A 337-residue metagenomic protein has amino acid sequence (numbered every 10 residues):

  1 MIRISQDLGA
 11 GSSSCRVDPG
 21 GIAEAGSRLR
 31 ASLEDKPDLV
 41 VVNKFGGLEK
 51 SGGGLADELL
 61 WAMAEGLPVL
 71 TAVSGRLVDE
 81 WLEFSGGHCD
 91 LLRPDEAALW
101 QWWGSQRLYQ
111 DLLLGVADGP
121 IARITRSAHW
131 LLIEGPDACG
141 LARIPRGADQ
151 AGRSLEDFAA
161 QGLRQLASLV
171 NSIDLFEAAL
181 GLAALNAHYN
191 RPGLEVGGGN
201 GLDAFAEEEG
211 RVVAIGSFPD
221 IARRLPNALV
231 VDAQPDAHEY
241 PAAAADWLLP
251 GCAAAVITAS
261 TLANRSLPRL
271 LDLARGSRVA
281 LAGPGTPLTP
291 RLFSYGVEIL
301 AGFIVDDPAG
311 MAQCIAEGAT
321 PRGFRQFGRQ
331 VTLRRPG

Functional and structural regions predicted by a protein language model:
M1, A10-R28, P37, F45 (+4 more regions): Conserved mixed alpha/beta catalytic, RNA-binding, or beta-rich assembly cores of soluble enzyme, regulatory
M1-K36, L48-L55, L77-L99: Flexible phosphate-sensing "switch/lid" loops adjacent to ATP/NTP-binding sites across phosphate-transfer
L39-V41, L70, V213, A254-T258 (+1 more regions): Structural motif
E58-G75: Substrate-engagement module of ASCE P-loop NTPases
L60-E65, R224-L225, W247-P250, L271-G276: Short, conserved loop/helix-junction motifs that constitute active-site signature segments in enzyme catalytic cores
F84-Q101, A280-G337: C-terminal functional extensions of proteins
G86-L92, L225-D246, S277-R278, Y295-G302: Active-site regions of enzymes building and remodeling cell-envelope glycoconjugates
W100-P219, I315-E317, Q330-G337: Electropositive, gly/pro-rich neighborhoods at or near active sites that engage anionic ligands
